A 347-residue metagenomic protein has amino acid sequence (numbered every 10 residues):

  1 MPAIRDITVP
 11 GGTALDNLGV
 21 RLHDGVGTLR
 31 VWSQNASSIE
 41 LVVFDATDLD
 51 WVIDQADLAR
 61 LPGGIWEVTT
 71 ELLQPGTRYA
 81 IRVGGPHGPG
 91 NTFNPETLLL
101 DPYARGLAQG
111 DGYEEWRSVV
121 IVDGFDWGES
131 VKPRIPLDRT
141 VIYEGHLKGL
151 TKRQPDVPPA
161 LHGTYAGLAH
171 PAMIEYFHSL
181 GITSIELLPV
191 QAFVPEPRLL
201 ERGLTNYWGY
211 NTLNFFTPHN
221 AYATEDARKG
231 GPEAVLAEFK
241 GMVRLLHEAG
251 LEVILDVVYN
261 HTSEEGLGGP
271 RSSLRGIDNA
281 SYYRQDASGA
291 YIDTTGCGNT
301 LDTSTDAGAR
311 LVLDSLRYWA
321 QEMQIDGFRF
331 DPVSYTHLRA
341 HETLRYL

Functional and structural regions predicted by a protein language model:
M1-D24, L61-I65, E71-T164: The feature marks proteins involved in alpha-glucan
G25-L29: Structural beta-strand segments of beta-rich domains
S33-S38: Short proline/glycine-enriched turn/loop motifs at strand-loop junctions of beta-rich domains
E40-V42: Beta-strand signatures of extracellular beta-sandwich domains
F44-L49: Change "in extracellular beta-sheet-rich domains … of secreted and cell-surface proteins" to "in beta-sheet-rich domains
I53-R60: Solvent-exposed serine/threonine-rich low-complexity stretches and specific carbohydrate-binding patches
K148-Q324, P332, R339: Substrate-binding/active-site clefts of carbohydrate-active enzymes
T336-Y346: Conserved small/polar residues in nucleotide/adenosyl-binding loops
